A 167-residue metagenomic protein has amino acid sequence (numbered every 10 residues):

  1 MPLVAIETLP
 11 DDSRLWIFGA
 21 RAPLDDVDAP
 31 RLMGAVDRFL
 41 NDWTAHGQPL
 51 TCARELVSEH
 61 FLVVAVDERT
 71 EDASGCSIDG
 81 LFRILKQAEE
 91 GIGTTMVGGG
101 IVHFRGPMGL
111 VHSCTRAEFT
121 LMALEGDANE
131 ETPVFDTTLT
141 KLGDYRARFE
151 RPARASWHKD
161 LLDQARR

Functional and structural regions predicted by a protein language model:
V4, D12-V57: Long, hydrophobic N-terminal alpha-helical segment
L15-G19, F61-A65, H103: Ordered hydrophobic segments in well-structured contexts
M33-V36, F61, I78-L85: A general structural signal for well-ordered alpha-helical packing
P49-D72, V97: Short, intrinsically disordered low-complexity segments
D67-M96: Helix-adjacent hinge/juxtasegments
V97-R167: Terminal interaction module
